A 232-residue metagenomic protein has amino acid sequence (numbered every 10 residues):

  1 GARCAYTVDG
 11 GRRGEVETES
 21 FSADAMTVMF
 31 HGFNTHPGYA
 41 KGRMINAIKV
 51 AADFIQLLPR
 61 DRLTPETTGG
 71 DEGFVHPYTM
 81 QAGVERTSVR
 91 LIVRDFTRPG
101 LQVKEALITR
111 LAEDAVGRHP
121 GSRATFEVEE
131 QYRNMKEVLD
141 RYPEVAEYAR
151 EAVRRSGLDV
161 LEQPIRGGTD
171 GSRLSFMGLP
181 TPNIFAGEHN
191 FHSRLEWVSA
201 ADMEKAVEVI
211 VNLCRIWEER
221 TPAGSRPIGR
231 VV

Functional and structural regions predicted by a protein language model:
G1-A47: Fold-level recognition of mixed alpha/beta catalytic cores in primary-metabolism enzymes, strongest
A47-V232: Metal-dependent amide/peptide-bond hydrolase catalytic core, centered on the "pita-bread" metallohydrolase fold
